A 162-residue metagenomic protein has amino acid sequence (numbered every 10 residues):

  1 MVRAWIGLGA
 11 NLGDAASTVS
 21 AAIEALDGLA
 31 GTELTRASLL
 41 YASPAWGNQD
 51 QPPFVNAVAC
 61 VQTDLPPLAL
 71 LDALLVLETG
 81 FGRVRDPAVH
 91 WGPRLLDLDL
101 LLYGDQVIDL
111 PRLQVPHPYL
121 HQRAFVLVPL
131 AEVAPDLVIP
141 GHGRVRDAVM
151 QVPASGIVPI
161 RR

Functional and structural regions predicted by a protein language model:
M1-T32, A37-P44: N-terminal beta1-alpha1 ligand-phosphate binding loop
L8-A10, T63, A131: Short, structured patches in soluble enzyme cores that scaffold and shape functional sites
W46-P53, L65-R162: Flexible, gly/pro- and Lys/Arg-enriched active-site loops
